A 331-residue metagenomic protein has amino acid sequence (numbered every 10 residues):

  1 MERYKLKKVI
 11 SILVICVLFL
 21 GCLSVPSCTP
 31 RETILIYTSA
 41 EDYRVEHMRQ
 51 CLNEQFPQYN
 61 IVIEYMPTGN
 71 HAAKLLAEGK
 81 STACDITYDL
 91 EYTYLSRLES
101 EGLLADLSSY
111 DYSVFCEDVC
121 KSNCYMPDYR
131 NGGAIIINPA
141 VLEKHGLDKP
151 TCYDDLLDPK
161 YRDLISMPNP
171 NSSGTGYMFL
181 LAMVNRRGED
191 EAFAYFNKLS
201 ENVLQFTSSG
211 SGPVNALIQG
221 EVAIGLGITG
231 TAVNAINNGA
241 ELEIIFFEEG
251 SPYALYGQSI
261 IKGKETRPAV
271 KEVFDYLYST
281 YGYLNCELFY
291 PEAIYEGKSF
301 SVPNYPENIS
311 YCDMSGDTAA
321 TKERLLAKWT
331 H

Functional and structural regions predicted by a protein language model:
M1-I34: Short, low-complexity disordered leader/linker segments with a strong preference for bacterial N-terminal type II
T29-R97: Early extracytoplasmic/lumenal segment of secretory-pathway proteins
S39-E46, A83-C84, D89-E221: Extracytoplasmic ligand-binding site segments that recognize negatively charged/polar headgroups
T93-R97, I218-Q219, A223-E241: A ligand-binding cleft/hinge motif common to bilobed small-molecule-binding domains
L104-D111, Y125-M126, D154, A240-P252 (+1 more regions): Short beta-strand->loop
I136-V141, A254-T266, N285-L288: A bilobed periplasmic-binding-protein/Venus flytrap-type ligand-binding module shared by bacterial periplasmic
D163-P168, Y276-G297: Periplasmic-binding protein-like
E189-E191, I294-H331: An extracytoplasmic/periplasmic, membrane-proximal ligand-sensing/linker region
